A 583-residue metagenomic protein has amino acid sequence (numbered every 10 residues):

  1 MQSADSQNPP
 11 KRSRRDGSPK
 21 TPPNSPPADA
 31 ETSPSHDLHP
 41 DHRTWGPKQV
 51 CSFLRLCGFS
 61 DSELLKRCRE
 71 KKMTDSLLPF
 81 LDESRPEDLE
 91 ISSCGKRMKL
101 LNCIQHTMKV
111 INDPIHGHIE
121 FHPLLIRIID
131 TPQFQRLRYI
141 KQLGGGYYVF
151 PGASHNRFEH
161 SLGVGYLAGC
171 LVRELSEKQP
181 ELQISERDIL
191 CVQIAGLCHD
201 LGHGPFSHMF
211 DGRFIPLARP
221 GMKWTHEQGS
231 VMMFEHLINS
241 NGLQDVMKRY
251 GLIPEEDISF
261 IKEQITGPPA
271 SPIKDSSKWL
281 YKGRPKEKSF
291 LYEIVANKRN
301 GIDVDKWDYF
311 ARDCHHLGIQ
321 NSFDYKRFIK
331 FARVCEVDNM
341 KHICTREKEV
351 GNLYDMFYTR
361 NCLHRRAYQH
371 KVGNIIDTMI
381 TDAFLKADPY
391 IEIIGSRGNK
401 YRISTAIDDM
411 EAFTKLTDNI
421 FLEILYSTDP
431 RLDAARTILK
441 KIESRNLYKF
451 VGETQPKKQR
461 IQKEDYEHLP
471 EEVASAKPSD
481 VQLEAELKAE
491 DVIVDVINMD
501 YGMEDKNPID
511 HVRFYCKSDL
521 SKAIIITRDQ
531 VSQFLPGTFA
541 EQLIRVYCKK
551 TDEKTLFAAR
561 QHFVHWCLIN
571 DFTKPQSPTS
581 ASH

Functional and structural regions predicted by a protein language model:
Q2-D29, S33, A367, T381 (+1 more regions): Terminal helices and disordered tails flanking the catalytic cores of nucleotide-processing hydrolases
Q2-R14, S18-P40, R69, Q105-I194 (+1 more regions): Sequence-structural signature of the catalytic-core scaffold of metal-dependent phosphohydrolases that act on
D29, P34-S60, L65-K66, D75-M108: Sterile Alpha Motif
V50, L78, P86, W307 (+3 more regions): Hydrophobic/aromatic residues in well-formed alpha-helices
R67-C68, L89, L100, I128 (+3 more regions): A structural signal for short hydrophobic/aromatic patches embedded in well-ordered alpha helices
E70-K72, P79-F80, S93, K506 (+1 more regions): Intrinsically disordered, low-complexity regulatory regions enriched in Ser/Pro/Gly/Thr and acidic residues
S84-G95, H315-G318, D388, F450-E453 (+1 more regions): Short amphipathic alpha-helical segments with coiled-coil-like heptad repeat character
